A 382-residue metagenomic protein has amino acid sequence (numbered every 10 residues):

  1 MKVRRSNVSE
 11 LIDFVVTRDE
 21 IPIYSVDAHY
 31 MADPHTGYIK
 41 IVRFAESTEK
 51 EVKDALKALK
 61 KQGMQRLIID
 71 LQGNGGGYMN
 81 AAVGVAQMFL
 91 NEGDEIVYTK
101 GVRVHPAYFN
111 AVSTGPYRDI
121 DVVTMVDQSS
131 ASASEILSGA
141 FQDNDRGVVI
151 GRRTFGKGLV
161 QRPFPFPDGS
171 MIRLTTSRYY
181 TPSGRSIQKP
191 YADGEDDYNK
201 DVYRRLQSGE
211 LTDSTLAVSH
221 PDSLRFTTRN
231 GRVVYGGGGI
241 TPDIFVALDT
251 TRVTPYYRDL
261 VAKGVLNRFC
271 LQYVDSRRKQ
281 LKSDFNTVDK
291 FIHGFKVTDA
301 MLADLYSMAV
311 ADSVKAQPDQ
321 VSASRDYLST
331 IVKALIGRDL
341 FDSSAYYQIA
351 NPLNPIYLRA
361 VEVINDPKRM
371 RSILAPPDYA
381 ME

Functional and structural regions predicted by a protein language model:
K2-D168: Cleft-lining beta-strand/loop regions that shape enzyme active-site pockets
K2-S6, Y180, T227: A generic structural motif
S9-E10, S170, R185, R232: Residue-level signal for well-ordered, solvent-exposed loop/turn and beta-edge residues enriched in charged/polar side
D13, T36-Y38, M171-R173, S223 (+1 more regions): A residue-level signal for beta-strand positions that form part of recognition/binding surfaces within mature
V16-T17, V102, S177, A192 (+1 more regions): Residue-level structural signal for beta-strand termini and adjacent loop
A133, D145-R146, R152, G156-L224: Polar, glycine-rich mid-to-C-terminal structural blocks that act as macromolecule-binding/assembly scaffolds
S186-I187, Y191-E382: Conserved functional hotspot residues or short segments at active or partner-binding sites across diverse domains
